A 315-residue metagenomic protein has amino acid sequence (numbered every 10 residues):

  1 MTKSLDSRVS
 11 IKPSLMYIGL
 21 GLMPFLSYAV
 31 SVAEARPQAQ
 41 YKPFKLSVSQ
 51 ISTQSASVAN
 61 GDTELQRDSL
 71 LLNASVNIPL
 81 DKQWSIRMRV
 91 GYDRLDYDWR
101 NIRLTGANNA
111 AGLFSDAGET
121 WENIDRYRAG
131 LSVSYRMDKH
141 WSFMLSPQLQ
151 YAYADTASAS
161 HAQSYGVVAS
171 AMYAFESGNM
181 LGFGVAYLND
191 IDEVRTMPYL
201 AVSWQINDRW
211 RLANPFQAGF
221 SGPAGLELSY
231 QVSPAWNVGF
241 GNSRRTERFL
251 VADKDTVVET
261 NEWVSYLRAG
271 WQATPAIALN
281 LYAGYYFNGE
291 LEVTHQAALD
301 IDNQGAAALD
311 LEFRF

Functional and structural regions predicted by a protein language model:
V30-I102, R209-R211, P215, Q231 (+1 more regions): Short glycine/proline- and aromatic-enriched beta-strand/turn motifs that initiate or cap beta-hairpins
V48-Q54, Y92-D98, L149-D155, V185-I191 (+4 more regions): Transmembrane beta-strands of outer-membrane beta-barrel pores
G61-D68, E119-D125, S158-Q163, D190-V194 (+3 more regions): Replace "Gram-negative outer membrane beta-barrel proteins" with "bacterial and organellar outer membrane beta-barrel
D68-A74, D125-L131, P147-L149, Y165-A169 (+4 more regions): Hydrophobic, lipid-facing positions within transmembrane beta-strands of outer-membrane proteins
I78-K82, Y135-K139, Y173-S177, I206-D208 (+4 more regions): Outer-membrane beta-barrel strand-turn architecture
K82-M88, K139-L145, S177-F183, R209-A213 (+2 more regions): Repeated loop/turn-to-beta-strand initiation elements of outer-membrane beta-barrel proteins
A117, A213, E227-Q296: Outer membrane beta-barrel transmembrane domains
Y199-R209, L267-I277, I301-F315: Outer-membrane beta-barrel "beta-signal"
